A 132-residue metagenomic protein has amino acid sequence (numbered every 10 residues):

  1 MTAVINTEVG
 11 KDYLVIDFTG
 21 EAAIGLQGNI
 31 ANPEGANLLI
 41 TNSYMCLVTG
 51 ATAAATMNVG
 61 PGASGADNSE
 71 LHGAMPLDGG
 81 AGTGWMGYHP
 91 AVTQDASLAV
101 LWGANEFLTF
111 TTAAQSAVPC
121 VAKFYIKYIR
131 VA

Functional and structural regions predicted by a protein language model:
M1-A132: Surface-exposed, low-hydrophobicity beta-strand/loop segments enriched in small/polar/acidic residues
